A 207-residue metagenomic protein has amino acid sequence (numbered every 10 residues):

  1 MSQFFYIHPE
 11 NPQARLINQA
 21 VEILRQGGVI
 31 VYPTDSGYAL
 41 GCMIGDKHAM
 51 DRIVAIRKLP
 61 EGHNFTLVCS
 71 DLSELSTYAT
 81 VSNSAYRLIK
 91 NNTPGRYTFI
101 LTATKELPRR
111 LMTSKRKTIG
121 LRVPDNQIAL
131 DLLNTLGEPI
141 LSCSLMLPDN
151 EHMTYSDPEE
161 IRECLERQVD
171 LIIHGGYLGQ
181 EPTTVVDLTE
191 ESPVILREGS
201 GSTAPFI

Functional and structural regions predicted by a protein language model:
M1-I207: Active-site-adjacent structural elements in enzyme catalytic cores
